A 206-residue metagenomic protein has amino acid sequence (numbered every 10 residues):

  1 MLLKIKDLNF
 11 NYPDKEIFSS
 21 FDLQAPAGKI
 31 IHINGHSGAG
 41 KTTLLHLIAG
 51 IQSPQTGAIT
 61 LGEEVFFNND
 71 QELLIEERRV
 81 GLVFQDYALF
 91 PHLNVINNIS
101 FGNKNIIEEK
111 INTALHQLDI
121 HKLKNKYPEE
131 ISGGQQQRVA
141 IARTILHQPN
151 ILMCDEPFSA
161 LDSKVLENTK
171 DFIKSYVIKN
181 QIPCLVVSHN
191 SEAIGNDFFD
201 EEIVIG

Functional and structural regions predicted by a protein language model:
A49: Helix-to-loop junction immediately C-terminal to a conserved catalytic motif
G57-N68: Conserved ABC transporter NBD signature motif
F66-G81: ABC ATPase NBD coupling module
E108-K124, K174-S175: Conserved ABC ATPase "signature" region
K126-E129, H147: Conserved signature/switch motifs of ABC ATPase nucleotide-binding domains
I141: Hydrophobic anchor residue at the start of the ABC signature
L152-E156: Catalytic Walker B motif of ABC-type/P-loop ATPase nucleotide-binding domains
S163-V165: Helix N-cap at the start of a conserved alpha-helix in ABC-type nucleotide-binding domains
